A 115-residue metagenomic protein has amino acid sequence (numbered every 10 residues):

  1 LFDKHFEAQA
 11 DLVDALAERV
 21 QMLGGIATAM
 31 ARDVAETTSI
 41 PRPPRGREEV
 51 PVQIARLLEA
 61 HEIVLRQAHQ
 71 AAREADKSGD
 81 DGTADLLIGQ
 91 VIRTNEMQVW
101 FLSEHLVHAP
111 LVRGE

Functional and structural regions predicted by a protein language model:
L1-D33: Conserved alpha-helical segments that form or flank metal/cofactor-binding pockets of metalloenzymes
D3, G25, R32-E36, R42 (+2 more regions): Generic structural "secondary-structure junction" signal
D3-F6, A10, A55-E62, I92 (+1 more regions): Short amphipathic alpha-helical segments with heptad-repeat character
D11, D85-E115: Short, contiguous alpha-helical
D14, E18, R32-Q90: Acidic/histidine-rich alpha-helical segments that form the ligand environment of transition-metal centers
Q21-M30, A60-I63, Q67, S103 (+1 more regions): Alpha-helix capping/hinge segments and adjacent helical runs
